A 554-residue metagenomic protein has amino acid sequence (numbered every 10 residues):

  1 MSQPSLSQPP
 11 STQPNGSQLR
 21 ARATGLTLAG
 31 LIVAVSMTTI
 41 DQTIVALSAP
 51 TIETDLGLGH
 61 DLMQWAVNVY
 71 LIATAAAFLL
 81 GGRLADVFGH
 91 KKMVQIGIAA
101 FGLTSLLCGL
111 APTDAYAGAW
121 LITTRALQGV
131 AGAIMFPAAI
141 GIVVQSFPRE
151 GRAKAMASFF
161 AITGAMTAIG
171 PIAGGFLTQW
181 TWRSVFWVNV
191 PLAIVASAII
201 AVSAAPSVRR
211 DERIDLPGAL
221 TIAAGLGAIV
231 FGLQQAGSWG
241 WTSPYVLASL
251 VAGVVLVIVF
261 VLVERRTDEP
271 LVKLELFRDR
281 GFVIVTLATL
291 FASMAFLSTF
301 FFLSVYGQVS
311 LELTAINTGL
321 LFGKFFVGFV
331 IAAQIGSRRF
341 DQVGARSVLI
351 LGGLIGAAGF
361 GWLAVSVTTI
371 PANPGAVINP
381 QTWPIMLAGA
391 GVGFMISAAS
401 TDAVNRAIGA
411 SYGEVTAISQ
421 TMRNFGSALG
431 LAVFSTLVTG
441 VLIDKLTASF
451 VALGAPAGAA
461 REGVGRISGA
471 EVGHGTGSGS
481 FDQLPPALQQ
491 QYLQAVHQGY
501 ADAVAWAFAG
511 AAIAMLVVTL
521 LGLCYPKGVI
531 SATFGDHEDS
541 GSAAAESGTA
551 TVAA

Functional and structural regions predicted by a protein language model:
S2-L31, T39, T401, G465-A554: Transmembrane-helix exit segments and adjacent C-terminal regions of multi-pass membrane proteins
S2-V202, G336, V343, G361-A364: Transmembrane-helix bundle of Major Facilitator Superfamily
Q3, A157, G175-T289, A295 (+3 more regions): Hydrophobic transmembrane-helix bundles of small-molecule transporters
G25-T74, T242-L256, L262-E414, V552-A553: Transmembrane core module of solute transporters
A29, G89-I98, L107, P112-W120 (+8 more regions): C-terminal module of multi-pass small-molecule transporters
T38, V67-Y70, T74, Q128-G129 (+9 more regions): Structural signature of transmembrane alpha-helices in multi-pass secondary transporters
I52-E53, L84-A85, F176-Q179, L233 (+4 more regions): Interfacial helix-cap and linker-helix signal at transmembrane-aqueous boundaries of multi-pass secondary transporters
T178-N189, Q235-Y245, G440-A512: A membrane-interface helix-boundary motif in multi-pass transporters
